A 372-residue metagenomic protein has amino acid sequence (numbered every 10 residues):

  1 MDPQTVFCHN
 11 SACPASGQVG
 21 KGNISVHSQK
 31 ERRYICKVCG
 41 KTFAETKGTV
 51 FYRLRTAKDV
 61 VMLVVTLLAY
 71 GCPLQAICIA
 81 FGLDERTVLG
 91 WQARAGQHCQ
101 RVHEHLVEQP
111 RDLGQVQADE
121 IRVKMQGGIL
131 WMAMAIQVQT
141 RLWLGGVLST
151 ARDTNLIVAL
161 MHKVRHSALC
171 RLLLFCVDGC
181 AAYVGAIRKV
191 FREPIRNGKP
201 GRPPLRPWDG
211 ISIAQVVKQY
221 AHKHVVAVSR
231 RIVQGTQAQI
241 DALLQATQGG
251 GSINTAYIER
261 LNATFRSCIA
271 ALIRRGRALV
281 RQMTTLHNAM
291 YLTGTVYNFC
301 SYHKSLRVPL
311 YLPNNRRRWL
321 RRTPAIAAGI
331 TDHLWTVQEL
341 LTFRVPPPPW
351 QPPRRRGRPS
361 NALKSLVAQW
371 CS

Functional and structural regions predicted by a protein language model:
M1-S372: Residue-level recognition of single "structural anchor" positions that define or cap local secondary structure
